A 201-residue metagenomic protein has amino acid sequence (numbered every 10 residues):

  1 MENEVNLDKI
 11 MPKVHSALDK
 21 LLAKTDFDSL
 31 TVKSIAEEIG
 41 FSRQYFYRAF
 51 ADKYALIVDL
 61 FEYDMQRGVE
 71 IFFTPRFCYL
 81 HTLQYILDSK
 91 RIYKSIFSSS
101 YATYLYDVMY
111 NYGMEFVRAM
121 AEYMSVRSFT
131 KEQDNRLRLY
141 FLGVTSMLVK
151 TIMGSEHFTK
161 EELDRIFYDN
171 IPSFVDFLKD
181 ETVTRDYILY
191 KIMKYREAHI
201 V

Functional and structural regions predicted by a protein language model:
M1-T25, S29, S34: Basic, helix-initiating cap at the start of DNA-binding domains
P12-K20, E38, A55-H81, N111: Alpha-helical structural segments
A23, F27, T31-A36, F50 (+3 more regions): Core of compact, soluble alpha-helical bundle domains
G40-F50: Short hydrophobic/aromatic patch on the recognition helix
V69-I96, Y101-A102: Hydrophobic alpha-helical connector segments
Y93-I96, A121-M124, T151-S155: Secondary-structure edge/capping motif, primarily at the C-terminal ends of alpha-helices and the immediately following
A102-V149: Amphipathic alpha-helical packing segments from all-alpha helical-bundle domains
M153-V201: C-terminal peripheral helix-coil segments that are non-catalytic and often amphipathic
